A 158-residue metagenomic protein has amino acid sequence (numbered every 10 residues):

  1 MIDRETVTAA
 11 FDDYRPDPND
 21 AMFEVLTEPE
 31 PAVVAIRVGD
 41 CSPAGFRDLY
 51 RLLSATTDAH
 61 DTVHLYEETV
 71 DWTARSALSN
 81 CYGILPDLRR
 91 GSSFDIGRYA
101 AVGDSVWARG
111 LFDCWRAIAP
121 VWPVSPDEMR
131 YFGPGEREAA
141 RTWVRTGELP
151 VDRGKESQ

Functional and structural regions predicted by a protein language model:
I2-Q158: Amphipathic, Lys/Arg-enriched alpha-helical "gate/interface" segment within cytosolic domains that mediates
